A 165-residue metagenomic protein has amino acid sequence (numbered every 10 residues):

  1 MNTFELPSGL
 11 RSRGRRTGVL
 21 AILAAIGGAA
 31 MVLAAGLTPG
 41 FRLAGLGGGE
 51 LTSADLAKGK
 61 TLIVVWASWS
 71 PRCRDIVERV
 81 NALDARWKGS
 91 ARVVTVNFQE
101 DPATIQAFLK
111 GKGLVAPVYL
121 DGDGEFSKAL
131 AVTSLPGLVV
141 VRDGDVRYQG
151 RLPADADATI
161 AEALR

Functional and structural regions predicted by a protein language model:
P7, R11-G40: N-proximal helix/coil linker or "cap" segments that precede and/or mark the start of modular domains
F41-T61: A short beta-strand-turn-helix
G59-T61, W66-W69, S134: Short pre-active-site segment immediately N-terminal to redox-active cysteine/selenocysteine motifs in thiol-based
L62-I63, V93, L138: Hydrophobic beta-strand anchors of alpha/beta hydrolase catalytic cores
V65-A82: Conserved redox-active cysteine motifs that mediate thiol-disulfide chemistry, especially di-cysteine Cys-X(1-2)-Cys
A91-A103, L114-D123: Thiol-based oxidoreductase modules, predominantly thioredoxin-like and allied folds used for disulfide exchange
L109-R142: Short, internal strand/loop/helix patches that form the active-site neighborhood or redox-interaction surface
V140-R165: Thiol-/selenol-based redox modules, centered on thioredoxin-like and closely related oxidoreductase domains
